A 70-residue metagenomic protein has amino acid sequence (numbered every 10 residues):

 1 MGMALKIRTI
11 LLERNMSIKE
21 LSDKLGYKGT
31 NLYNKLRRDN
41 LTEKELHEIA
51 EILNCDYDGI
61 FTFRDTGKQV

Functional and structural regions predicted by a protein language model:
M1-S17: A short, Lys/Arg-rich alpha-helix, primarily the initiator
R8, Y33-N34, F61: Key DNA-contacting residues within the recognition helix of helix-turn-helix
E13, K24, I52: Residues within the alpha-helical elements of helix-turn-helix
I18, G29-T30, Y57: The DNA-contacting recognition helix of HTH DNA-binding domains and analogous helical DNA-recognition elements
E20-S22: Short alpha-helical "recognition helix" segments of helix-turn-helix
G26-L41: Recognition helix of helix-turn-helix/homeodomain-like DNA-binding domains that insert into the DNA major groove
R38-E51: Short, basic-rich loop-to-helix N-cap that marks the start of a DNA-contacting helix
N54-V70: Short C-terminal boundary/hinge segments that cap the last helix of small helical domains
